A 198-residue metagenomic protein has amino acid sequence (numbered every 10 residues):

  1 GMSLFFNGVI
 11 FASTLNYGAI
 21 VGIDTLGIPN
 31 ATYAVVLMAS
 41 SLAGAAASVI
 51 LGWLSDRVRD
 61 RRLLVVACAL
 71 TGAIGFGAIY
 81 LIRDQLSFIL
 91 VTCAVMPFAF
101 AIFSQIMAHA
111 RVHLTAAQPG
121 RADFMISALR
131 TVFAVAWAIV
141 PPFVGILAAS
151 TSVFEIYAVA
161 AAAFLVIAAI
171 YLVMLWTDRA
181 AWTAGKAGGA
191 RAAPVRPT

Functional and structural regions predicted by a protein language model:
G1-S41: Helix-loop boundary and gating motifs at the non-cytosolic
F5, L86-F103: Hydrophobic core of transmembrane alpha-helices in multi-pass small-molecule transporters, especially MFS/SLC-type
S41-V49, W137-A138: Residue-level signature of mid-helix packing/kink "hotspots" within the transmembrane helices of 12-pass Major
A46-D60, A148: Helix-to-loop junctions at the C-terminal end of transmembrane segments in multipass secondary transporters
R57-A69: Cytoplasmic membrane-interface "Motif A"-like loop-to-helix N-cap segments of 12-TM Major Facilitator Superfamily
L70-D84: C-terminal ends and interior cores of transmembrane alpha-helices in multi-pass membrane transporters/permeases
M96-T131: Cytoplasmic helix-loop-helix junction between adjacent transmembrane helices in 12-TM secondary transporters
E155-V173: Symmetry-related core transmembrane helices of the 12-TM Major Facilitator Superfamily/SLC fold
